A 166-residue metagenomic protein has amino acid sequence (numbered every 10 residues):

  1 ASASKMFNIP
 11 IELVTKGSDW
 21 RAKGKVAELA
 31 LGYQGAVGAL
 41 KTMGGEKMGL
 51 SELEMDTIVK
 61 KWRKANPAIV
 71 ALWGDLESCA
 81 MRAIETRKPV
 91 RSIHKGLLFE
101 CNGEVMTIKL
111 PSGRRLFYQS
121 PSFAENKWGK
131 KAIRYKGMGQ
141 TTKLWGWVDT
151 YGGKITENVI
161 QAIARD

Functional and structural regions predicted by a protein language model:
A1-D166: Conserved catalytic core of nucleotide polymerization and phosphodiester-bond processing enzymes
